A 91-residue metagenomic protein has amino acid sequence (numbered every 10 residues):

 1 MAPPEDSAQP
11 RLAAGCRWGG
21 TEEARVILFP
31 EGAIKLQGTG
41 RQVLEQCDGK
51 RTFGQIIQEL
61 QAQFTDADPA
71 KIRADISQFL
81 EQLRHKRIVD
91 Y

Functional and structural regions predicted by a protein language model:
M1-E31: Long, low-complexity, charged/polar intrinsically disordered regions in eukaryotic proteins
A33-Y91: Long, charge-rich, low-complexity alpha-helical segments
